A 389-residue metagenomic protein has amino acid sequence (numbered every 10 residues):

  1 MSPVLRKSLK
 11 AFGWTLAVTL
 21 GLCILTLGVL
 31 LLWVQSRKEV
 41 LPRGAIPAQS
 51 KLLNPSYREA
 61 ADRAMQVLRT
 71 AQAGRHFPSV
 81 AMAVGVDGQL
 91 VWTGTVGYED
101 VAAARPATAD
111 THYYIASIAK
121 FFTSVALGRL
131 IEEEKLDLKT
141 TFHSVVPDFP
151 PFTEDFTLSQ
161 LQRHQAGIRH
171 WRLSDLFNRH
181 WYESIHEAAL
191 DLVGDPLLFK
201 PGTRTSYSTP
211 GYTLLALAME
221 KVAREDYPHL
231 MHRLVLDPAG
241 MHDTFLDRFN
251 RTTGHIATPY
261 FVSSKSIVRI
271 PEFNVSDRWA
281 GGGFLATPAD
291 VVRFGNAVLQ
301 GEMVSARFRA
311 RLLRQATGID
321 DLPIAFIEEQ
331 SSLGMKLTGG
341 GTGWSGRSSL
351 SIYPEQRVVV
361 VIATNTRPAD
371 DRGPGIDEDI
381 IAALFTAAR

Functional and structural regions predicted by a protein language model:
S2-I24: N-terminal Sec-pathway targeting helices
C23-P42: Membrane-interface motif at the C-terminal end of an N-terminal transmembrane signal
N54-Y113, D137: Short, conserved catalytic-motif segment at the N-terminal edge
A73-V80, A102-Q160, F199-S208, W279-G282 (+1 more regions): Short active-site loop at a secondary-structure junction that contains or immediately precedes the catalytic residue(s)
Y98-V101, V275, R367-A369: A short acidic/small-residue loop/turn micro-motif
T153-W344: Short, surface-exposed loop or secondary-structure junction motifs that flank catalytic or metal-binding residues
S331-M335, P368-R389: Short, gly/Ser/Thr-rich active-site loops of penicillin-recognizing serine hydrolases
R347-I352, Q356-D370: Short, well-ordered beta-strand elements
